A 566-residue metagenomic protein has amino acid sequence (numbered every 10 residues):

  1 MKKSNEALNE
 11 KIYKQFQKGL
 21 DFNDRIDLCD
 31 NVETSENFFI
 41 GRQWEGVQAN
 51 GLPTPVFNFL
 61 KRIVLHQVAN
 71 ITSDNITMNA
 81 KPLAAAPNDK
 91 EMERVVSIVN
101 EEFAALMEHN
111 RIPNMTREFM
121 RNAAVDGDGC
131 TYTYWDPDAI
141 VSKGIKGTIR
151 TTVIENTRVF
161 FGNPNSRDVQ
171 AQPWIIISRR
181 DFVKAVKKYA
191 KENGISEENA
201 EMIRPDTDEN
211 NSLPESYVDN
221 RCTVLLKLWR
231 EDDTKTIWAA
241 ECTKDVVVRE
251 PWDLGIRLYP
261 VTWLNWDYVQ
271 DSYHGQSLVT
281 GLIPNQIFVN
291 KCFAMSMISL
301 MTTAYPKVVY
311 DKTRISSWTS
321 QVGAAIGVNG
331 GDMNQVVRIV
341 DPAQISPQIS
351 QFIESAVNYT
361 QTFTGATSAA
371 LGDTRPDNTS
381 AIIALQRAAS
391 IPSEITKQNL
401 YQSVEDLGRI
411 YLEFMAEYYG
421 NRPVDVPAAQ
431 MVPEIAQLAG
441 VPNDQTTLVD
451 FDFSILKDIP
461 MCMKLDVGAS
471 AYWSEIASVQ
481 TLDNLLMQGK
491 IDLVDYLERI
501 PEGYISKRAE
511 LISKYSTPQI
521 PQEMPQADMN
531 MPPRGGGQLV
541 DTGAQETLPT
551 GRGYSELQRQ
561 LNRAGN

Functional and structural regions predicted by a protein language model:
M1-Q48, E108, A123, T131 (+5 more regions): C-terminal anchoring/interaction modules
M1-V247, Q344, Q348, F352-S355 (+1 more regions): Extended, helix-rich architectural segments
A49-V96, T243-Y259, R314, W318-S320 (+4 more regions): Short, amphipathic alpha-helical segments
N88, S277, R387-S390: Aromatic/His-enriched, Gly/Pro-containing loop or helix-boundary segments that lie immediately adjacent to catalytic
V125, V153, N220, D233-K235 (+3 more regions): A short, structural micro-pattern
K146-R150, W174-I177, G281, A324 (+1 more regions): Short intrinsically disordered coil segments
T152, R158, T262-L264, T280 (+3 more regions): Flexible, active-site-adjacent loop/turn segments at secondary-structure boundaries
K235-G323, Y496: Catalytic nucleotidyl-transfer cores of nucleotide-processing enzymes
